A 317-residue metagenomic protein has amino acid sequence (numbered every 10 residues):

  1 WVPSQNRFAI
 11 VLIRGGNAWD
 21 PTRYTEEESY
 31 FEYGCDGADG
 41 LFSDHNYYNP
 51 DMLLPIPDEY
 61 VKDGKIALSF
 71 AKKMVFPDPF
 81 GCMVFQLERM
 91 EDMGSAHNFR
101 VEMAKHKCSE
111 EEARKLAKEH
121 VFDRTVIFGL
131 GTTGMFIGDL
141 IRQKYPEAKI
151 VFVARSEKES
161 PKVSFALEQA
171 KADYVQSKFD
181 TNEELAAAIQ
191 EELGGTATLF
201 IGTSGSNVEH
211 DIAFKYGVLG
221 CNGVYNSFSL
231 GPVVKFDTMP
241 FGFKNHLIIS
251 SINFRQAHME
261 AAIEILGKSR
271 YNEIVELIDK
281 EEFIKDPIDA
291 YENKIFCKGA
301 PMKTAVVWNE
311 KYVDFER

Functional and structural regions predicted by a protein language model:
W1-L54, D63: Glycine-rich phosphate/adenylate-binding loop and adjacent beta-alpha elements of nucleotide- or dinucleotide-binding
G37-F42, Y60-E110, L130, M135: A glycine-rich, Thr/Ser-enriched phosphate-binding loop motif common to dinucleotide/cofactor-binding enzymes
M93-T125, R142-Y145, S160, S164-L247 (+1 more regions): Glycine-rich cofactor phosphate-binding loops and adjacent beta1-alpha1 units of small-molecule cofactor enzyme domains
H106-L116, F136, E183-A188, G195 (+2 more regions): C-terminal hydrophobic helical "lid"/dimerization subdomain of Rossmann-like NAD(P)H-dependent oxidoreductases
G129, A154, S204, S229 (+1 more regions): Short beta-strand/turn micro-motifs composed of small residues that flank or help shape donor/cofactor-binding pockets
A148-V151: Short beta-strand element of Class I
V153-E157, T203, I252: N-terminal Rossmann-fold cofactor-binding loop
V224-N226, F236-E276: Rossmann-fold dehydrogenase core element
